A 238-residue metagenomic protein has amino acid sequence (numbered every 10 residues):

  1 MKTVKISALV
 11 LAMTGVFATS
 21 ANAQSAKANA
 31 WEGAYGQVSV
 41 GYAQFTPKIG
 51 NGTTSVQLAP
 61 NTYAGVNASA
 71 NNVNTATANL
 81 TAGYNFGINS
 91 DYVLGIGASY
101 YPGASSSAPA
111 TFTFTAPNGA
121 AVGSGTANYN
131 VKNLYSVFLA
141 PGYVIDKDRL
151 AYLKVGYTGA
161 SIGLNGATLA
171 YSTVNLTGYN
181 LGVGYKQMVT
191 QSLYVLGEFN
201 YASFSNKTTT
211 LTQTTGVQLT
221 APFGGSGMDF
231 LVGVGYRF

Functional and structural regions predicted by a protein language model:
K2-A8, A12-F238: Gram-negative outer-membrane beta-barrel domains
